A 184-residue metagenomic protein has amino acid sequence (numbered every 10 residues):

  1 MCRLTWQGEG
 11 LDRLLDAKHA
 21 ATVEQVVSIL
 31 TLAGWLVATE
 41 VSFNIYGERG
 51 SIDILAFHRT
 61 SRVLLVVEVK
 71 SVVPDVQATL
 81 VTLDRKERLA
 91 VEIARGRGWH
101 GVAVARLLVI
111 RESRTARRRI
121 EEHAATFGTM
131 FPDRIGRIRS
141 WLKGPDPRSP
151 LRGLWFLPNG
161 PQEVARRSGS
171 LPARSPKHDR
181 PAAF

Functional and structural regions predicted by a protein language model:
M1-C2: DNA major-groove recognition helix of helix-turn-helix/homeodomain DNA-binding modules
W6-I45, F57-T60: Acidic-basic catalytic patches of nuclease active cores, encompassing PD-(D/E)XK and other metal-cofactor nuclease
H19, T79-T82: Short, conserved glycine- and acidic-residue-centered signature motifs in active-site or ligand-binding loops
V26, I52-D75, T82-A90: Conserved catalytic cores of phosphodiester-cleaving nucleases, focusing on short active-site segments
F43-E48, H100: A short beta-turn/loop motif at secondary-structure boundaries
V66, R106-L108, F156: Structural beta-sheet core signal
A90-T126: Nucleic-acid nuclease catalytic cores
F127-F184: Amphipathic alpha-helical interface segments
